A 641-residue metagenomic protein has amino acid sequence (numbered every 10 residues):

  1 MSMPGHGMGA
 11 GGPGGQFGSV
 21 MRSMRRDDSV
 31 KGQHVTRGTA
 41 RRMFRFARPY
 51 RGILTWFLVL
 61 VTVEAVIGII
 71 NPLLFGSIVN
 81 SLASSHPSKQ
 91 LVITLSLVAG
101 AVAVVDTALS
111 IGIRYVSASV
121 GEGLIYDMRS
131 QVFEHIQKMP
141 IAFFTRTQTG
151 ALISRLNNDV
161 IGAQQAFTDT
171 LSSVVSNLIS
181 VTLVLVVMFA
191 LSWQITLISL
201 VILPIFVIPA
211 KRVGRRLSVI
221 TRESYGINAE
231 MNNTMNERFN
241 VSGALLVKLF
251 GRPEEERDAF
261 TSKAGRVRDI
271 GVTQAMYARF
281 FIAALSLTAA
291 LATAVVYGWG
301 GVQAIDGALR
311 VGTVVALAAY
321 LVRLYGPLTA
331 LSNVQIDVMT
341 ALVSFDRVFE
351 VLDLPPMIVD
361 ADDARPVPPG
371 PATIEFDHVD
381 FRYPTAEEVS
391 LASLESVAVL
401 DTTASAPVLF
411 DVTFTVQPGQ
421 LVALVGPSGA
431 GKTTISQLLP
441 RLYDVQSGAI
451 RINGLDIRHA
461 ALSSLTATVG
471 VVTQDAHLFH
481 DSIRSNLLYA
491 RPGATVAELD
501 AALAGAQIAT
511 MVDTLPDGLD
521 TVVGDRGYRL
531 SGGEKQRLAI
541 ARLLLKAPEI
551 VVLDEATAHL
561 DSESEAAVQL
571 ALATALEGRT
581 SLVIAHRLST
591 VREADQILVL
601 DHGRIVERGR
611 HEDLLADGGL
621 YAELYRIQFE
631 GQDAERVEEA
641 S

Functional and structural regions predicted by a protein language model:
S2-G5, L54-G112, F189-Q194, A294 (+3 more regions): Transmembrane helix-loop-helix hairpins at lipid-water interfaces of multipass membrane proteins, especially the type-1
G9, G14, D28-T36, V59-L60 (+10 more regions): Juxtamembrane helix-loop junctions of ABC transporter transmembrane domains
M24-K31, E122, S130-S154, N158-V160 (+5 more regions): Short intracellular "coupling" helices and adjacent cytoplasmic loop segments at the cytosolic face of multi-pass
F44, R48, G52, I141-A142 (+11 more regions): An intracellular "coupling" helix at the cytosolic face of ABC transporter transmembrane type-1 domains
P49, I53-V66, D169-S224, V296-L309: Transmembrane helices of ABC transporter permease
S84-Q90, V187-V201, T273-D346, V351-L352: Helix-loop-helix
Y115-E134, Q148, S172-S176, S199-V241 (+6 more regions): Cytoplasmic coupling helices
P368-S641: ABC-type nucleotide-binding domain
